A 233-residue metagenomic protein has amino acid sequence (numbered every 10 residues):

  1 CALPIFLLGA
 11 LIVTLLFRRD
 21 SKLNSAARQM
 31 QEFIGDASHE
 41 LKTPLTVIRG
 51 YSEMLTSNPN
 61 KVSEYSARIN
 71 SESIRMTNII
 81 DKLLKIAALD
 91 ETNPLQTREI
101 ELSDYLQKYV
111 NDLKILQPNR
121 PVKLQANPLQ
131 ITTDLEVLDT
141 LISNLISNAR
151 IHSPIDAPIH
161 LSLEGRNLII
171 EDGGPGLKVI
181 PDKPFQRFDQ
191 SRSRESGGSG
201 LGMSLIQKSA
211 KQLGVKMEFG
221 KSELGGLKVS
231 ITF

Functional and structural regions predicted by a protein language model:
G50-N60, E64: Conserved C-terminal segment of the DHp
S71-M76: Short alpha-helical segment of the dimerization/phosphotransfer core of two-component systems
E91-Q96, A126, Q130-T133: Conserved micro-motifs of the catalytic ATP-binding
Q96-K114, N127: A conserved beta-strand-to-alpha-helix junction within the catalytic ATP-binding
A149-R150: Short helix-loop "hinge" at the ATP-lid/N-box region of the Bergerat-fold HATPase_c
L177-D189: Short conserved segment of the HATPase_c
